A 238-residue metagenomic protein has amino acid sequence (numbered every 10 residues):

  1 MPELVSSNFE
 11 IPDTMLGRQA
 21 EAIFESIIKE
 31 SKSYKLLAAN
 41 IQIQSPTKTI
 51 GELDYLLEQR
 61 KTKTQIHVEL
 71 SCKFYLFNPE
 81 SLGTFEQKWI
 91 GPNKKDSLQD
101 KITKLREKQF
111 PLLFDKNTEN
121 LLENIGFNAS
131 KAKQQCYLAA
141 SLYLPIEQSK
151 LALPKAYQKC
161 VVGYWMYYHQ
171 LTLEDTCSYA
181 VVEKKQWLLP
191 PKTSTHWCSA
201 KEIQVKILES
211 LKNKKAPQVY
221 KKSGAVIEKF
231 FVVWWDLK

Functional and structural regions predicted by a protein language model:
M1-K238: Intrinsically disordered, low-complexity Ser/Thr/Pro/Gly-rich regulatory segments
